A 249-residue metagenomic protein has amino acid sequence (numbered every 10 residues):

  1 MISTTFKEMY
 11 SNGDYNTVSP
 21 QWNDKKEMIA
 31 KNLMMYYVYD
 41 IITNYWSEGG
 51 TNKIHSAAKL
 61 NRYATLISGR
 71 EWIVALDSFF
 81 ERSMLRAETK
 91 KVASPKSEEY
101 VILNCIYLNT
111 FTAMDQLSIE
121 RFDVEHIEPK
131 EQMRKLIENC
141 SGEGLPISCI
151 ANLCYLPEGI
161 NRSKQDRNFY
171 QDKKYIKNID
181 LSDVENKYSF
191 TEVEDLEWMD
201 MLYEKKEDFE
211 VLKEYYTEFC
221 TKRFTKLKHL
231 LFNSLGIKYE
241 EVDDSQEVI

Functional and structural regions predicted by a protein language model:
M1-M9, A30-K31, Y36: P-loop NTPase catalytic cores that bind/hydrolyze ATP
E8-D24: Inter-helical turn/loop segments and adjacent helix faces that build the functional surface of alpha-helical bundle
Y10-D14, R134-L136, K164-D172, Y239: Short conserved micro-motifs at the rims of enzyme active sites and ligand-binding pockets
E27, M34-I127, Q132, P146: Intrinsically disordered, low-complexity N-proximal targeting/linker segments that flank membranes
A30, M34, E125-E128, C154 (+2 more regions): Generic hydrophobic alpha-helical scaffold/packing signal
F122, R134-R162: Short beta-strand-alpha-helix junction that forms the catalytic/metal-binding core of metal-dependent nuclease domains
G142-I147, K164-D195: Polybasic, low-complexity binding patches
S182-I249: C-terminal, well-folded lobe of enzymatic/effector domains
